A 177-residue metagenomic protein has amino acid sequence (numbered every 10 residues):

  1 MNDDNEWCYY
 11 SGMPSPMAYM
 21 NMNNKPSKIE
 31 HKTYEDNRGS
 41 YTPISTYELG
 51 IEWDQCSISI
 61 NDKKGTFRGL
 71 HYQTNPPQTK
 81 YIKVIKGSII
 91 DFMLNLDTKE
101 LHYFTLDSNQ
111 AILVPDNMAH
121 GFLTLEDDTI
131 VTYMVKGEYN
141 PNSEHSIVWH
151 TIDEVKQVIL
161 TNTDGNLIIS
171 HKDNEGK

Functional and structural regions predicted by a protein language model:
D4-L106, D128, G137-K177: Non-catalytic, conserved peripheral segments adjacent to functional cores
T105-E126: Conserved metal-binding segment of the jelly-roll/cupin
T132-Y133: Nucleic acid-binding interface residues in structured DNA/RNA-binding domains, emphasizing the DNA-engaging scaffolds
